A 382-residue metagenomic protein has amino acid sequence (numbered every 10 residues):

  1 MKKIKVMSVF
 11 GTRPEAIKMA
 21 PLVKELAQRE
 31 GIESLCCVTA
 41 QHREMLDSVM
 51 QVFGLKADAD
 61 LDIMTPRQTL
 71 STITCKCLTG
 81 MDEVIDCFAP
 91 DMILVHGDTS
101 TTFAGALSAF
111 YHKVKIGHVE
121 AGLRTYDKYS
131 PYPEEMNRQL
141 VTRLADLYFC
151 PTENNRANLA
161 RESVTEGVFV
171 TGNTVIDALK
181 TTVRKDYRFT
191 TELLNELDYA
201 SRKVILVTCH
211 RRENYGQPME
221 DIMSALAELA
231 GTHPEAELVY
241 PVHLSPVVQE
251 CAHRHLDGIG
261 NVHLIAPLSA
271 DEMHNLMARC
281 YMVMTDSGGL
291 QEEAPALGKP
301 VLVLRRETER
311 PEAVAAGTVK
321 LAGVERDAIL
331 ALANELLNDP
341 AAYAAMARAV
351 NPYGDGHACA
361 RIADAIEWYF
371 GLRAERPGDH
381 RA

Functional and structural regions predicted by a protein language model:
M1-Y240, S245-A382: Nucleotide-activated sugar donor-binding and catalytic core shared by glycosyltransferases and related lipid-linked
